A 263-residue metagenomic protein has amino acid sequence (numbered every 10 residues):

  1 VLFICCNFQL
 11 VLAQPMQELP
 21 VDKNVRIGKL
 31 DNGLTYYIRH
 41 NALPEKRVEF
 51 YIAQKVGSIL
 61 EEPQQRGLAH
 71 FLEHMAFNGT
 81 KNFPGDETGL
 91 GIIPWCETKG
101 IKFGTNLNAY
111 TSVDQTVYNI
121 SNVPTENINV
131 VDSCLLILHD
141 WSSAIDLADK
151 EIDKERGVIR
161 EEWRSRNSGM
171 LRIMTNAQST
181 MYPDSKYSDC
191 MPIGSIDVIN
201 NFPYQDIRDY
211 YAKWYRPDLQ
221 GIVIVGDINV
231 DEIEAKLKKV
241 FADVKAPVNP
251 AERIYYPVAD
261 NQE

Functional and structural regions predicted by a protein language model:
V1-P15: Bacterial Sec-dependent N-terminal signal peptides
Q17-I52: Mature N-terminal segment immediately following signal peptide/propeptide cleavage in secreted/periplasmic
I38, K55-E62, M75-N82, V117-N127 (+4 more regions): Second-shell loop/turn segments in exported
E49-S121, I173, D189-I193: M16/MPP (pitrilysin/insulinase) zinc-metallopeptidase core fold and M16-derived inactive scaffolds
M75-T80, A109-D114, V130-I137, W141 (+3 more regions): Scaffold signal of the M16-like zinc-metallopeptidase fold and its non-catalytic homologs
T88-P94, D146-R164, N229, V248-Q262: Acidic/histidine-enriched alpha-helical segments
D184, G221-E263: An aromatic/glycine/proline-enriched structural segment found at the starts of mature extracellular/organellar domains
